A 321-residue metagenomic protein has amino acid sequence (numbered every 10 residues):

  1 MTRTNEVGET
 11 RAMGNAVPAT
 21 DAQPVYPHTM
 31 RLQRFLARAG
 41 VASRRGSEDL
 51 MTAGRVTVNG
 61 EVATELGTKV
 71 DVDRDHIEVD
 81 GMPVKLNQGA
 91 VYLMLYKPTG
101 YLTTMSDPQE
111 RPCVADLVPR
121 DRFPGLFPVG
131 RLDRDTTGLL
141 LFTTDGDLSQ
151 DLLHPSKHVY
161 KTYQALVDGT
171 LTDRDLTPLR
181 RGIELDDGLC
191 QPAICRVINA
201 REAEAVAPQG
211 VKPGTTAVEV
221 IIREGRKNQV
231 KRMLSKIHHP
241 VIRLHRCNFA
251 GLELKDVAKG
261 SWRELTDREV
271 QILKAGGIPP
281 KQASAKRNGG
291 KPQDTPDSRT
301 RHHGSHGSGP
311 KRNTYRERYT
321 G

Functional and structural regions predicted by a protein language model:
T2-E9, G14-G321: Basic, flexible Lys/Arg- and Gly-enriched helix-loop patches that mediate nucleic-acid binding at interfaces with rRNA
